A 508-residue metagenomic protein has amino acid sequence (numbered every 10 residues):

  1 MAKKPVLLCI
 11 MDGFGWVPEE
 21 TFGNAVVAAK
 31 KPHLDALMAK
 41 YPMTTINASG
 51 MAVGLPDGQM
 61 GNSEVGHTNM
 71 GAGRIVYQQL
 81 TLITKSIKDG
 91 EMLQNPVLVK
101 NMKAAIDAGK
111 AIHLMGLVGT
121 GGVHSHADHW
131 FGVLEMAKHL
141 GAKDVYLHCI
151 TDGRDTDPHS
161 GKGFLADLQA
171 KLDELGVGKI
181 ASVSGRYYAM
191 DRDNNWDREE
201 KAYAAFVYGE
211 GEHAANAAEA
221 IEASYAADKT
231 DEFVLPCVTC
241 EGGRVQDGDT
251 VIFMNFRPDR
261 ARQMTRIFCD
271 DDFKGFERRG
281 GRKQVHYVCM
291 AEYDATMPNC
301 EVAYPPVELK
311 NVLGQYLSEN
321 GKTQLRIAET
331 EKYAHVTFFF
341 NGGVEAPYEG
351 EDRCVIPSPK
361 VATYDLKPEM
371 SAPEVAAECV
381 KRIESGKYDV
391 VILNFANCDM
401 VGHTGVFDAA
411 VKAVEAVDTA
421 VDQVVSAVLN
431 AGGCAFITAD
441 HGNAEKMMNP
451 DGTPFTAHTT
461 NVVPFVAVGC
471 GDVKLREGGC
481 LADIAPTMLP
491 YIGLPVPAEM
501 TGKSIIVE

Functional and structural regions predicted by a protein language model:
M1-E508: Feature captures the catalytic ectodomains and active-site-proximal regions of enzymes that hydrolyze or transfer
